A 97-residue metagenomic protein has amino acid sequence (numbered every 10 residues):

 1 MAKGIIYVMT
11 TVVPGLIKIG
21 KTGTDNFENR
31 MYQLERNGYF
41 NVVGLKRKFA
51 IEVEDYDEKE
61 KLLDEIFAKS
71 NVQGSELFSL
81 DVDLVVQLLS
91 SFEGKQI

Functional and structural regions predicted by a protein language model:
M1-I97: Non-catalytic accessory segments flanking enzymatic or RNA/DNA-binding domains
